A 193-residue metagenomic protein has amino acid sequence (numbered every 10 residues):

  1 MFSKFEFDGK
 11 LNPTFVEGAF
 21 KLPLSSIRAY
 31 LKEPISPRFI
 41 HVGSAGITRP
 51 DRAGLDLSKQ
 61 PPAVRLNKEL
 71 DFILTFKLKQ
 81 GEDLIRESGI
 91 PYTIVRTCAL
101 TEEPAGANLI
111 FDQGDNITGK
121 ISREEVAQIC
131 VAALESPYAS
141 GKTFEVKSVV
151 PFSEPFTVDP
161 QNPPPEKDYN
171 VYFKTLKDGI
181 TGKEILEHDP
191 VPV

Functional and structural regions predicted by a protein language model:
M1-F7, E17, S25, L31-V193: Oxidoreductase cofactor-interface core, primarily capturing Rossmann-like NAD(P)-dependent enzymes
